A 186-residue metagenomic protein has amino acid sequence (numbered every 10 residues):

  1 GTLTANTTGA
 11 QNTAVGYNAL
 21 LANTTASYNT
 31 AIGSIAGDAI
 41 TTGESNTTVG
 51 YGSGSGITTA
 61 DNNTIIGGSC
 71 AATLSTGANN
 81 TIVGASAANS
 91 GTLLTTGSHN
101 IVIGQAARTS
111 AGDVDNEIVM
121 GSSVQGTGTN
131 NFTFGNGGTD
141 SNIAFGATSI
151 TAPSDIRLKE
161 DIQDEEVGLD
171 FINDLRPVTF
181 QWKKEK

Functional and structural regions predicted by a protein language model:
G1-S154: Glycine- and small/polar-enriched repetitive beta-structure motifs of secreted/surface proteins
N130-K186: C-terminal intramolecular chaperone/autoprocessing and neck/assembly modules of extracellular spikes and adhesins
